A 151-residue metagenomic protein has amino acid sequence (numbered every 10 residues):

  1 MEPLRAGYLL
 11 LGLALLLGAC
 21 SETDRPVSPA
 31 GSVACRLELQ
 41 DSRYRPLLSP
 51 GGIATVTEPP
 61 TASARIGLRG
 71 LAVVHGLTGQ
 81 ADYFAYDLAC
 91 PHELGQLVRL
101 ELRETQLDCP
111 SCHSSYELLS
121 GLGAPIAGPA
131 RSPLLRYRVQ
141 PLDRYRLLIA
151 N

Functional and structural regions predicted by a protein language model:
M1-L9: Bacterial N-terminal signal peptides that target proteins for export
L11-A14: Alpha-helical transmembrane segments
L16-A19: C-terminal motif of bacterial Sec signal peptides marking the signal peptidase cleavage site
E22-R103, S120, L135-N151: N-terminal pre-ligand scaffold of iron-sulfur
E104-H113, G123-L135: Short cysteine/histidine-rich metal-coordination sites, predominantly Zn2+-binding motifs
Y116: Short Cys/His-rich micro-motifs in 6-15 aa windows
